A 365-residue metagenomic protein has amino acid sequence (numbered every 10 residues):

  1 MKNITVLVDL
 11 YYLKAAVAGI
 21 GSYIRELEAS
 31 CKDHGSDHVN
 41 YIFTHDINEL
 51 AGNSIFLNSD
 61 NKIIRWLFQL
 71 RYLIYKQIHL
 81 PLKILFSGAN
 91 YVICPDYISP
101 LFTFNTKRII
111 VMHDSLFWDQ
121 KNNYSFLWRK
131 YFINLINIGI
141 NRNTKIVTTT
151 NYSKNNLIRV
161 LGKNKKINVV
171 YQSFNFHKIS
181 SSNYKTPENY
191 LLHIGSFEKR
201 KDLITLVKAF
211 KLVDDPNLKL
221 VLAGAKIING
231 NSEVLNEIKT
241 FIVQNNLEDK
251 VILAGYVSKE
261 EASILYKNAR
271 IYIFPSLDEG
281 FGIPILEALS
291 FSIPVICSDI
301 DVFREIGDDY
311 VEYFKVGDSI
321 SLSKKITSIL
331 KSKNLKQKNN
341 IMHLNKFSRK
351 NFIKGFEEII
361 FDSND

Functional and structural regions predicted by a protein language model:
M1-D365: Carbohydrate transferase catalytic cores enriched for Leloir-type hexosyltransferases
